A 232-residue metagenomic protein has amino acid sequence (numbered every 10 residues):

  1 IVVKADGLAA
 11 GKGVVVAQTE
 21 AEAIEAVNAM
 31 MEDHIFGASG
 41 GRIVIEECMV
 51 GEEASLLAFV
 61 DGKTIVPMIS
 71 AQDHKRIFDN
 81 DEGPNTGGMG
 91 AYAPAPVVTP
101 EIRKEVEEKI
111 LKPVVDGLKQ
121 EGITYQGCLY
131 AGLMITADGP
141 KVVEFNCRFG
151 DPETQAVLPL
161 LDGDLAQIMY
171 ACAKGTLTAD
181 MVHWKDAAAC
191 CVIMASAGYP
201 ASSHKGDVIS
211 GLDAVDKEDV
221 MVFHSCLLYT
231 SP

Functional and structural regions predicted by a protein language model:
I1-Q18: Hydrophobic alpha-helical hairpins/lids featuring a short glycine-rich hinge
V2, M30, L177-A179: A generic local structural motif
V2, V44-E46, F223: Structural detector of well-ordered beta-strand residues that form the stable sheet scaffold of enzyme domains
K4, G87, V192: Residue-level signal for inorganic ion chemistry
G13-T154: Internal nucleotide-binding/catalytic subdomain
V106-L129, N146-D219, H224-C226: Active-site "cap" helix and flanking loop/linker of ATP-utilizing ligase/carboxylase catalytic domains
Y229-P232: Conserved small/polar residues in nucleotide/adenosyl-binding loops
